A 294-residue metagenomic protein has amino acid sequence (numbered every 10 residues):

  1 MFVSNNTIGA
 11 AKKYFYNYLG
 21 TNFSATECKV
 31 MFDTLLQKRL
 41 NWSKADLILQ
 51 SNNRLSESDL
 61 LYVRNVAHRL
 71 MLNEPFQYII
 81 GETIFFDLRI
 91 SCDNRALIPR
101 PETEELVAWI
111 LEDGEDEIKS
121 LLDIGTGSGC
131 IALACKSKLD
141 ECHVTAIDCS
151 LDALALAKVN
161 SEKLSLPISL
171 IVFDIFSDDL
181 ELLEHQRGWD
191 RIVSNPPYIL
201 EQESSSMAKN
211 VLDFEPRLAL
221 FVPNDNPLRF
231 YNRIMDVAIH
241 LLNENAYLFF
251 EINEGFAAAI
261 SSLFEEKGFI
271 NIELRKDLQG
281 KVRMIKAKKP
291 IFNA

Functional and structural regions predicted by a protein language model:
M1-M31: Non-catalytic nucleic-acid substrate-recognition regions in nucleic-acid-modifying enzymes
F2, T34-E112: Conserved AdoMet
L35, N73, T103, I131 (+6 more regions): Residue-level signal for inorganic ion chemistry
Q77, I199-Q202, G255: Active-site beta-alpha loop architecture of Rossmann-like, nucleotide-cofactor-dependent enzymes
E102-S206, R233: Conserved SAM/SAH cofactor-binding pocket of Class I
Y198-R229: Mobile active-site "lid"/loop adjacent to the S-adenosyl-L-methionine
N224-K288: Conserved Class I SAM-dependent methyltransferase catalytic core
P290-A294: Flexible, glycine-/basic-rich loop-and-beta segments that form/coincide with the SAM-dependent methyltransferase
